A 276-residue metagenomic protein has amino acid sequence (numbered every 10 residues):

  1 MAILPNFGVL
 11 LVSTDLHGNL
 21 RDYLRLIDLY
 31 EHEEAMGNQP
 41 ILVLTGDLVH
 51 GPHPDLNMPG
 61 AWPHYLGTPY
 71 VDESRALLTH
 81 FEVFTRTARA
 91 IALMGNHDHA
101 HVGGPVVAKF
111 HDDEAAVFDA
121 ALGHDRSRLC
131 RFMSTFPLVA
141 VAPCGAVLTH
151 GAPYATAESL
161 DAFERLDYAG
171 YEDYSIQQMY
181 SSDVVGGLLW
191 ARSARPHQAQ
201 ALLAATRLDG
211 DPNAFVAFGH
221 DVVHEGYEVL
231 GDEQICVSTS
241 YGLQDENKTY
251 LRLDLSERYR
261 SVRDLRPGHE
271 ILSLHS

Functional and structural regions predicted by a protein language model:
M1-V12, D22, G37: Acidic, histidine-bearing metal-coordination/catalytic regions of metal-dependent phosphoesterases
A2-P5, L138-P143, E228: Short acidic-hydrophobic surface loop/beta-edge motif
V12-T14, L42-D47, I91-N96, L148-T149 (+3 more regions): Active-site neighborhood of phospho(di)ester-bond hydrolases with catalytic His/Asp-centered motifs
S13, R25-D112: Core catalytic region of metal-dependent phosphoesterases/phosphodiesterases, especially metallo-beta-lactamase-like
H17-R21, H50-H53, H97-G103, Y154-T156 (+2 more regions): Active-site environment of divalent metal-dependent phosphoester hydrolases
M58-A61, V106-D112, A162-R165, L230-S238: Short secondary-structure boundary/capping segments
A108-D125, R131, P137-D209, Q244: Active-site-proximal loop/helix segment associated with metal-binding centers of metalloenzymes
D113-A120, R195-Y259: Conserved beta-sheet core of the metallophosphoesterase superfamily
